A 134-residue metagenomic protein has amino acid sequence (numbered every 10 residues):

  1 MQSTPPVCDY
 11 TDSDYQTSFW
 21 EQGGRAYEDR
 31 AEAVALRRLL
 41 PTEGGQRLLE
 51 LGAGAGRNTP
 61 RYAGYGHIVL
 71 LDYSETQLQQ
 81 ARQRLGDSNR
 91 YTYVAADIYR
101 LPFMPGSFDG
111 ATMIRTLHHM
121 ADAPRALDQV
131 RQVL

Functional and structural regions predicted by a protein language model:
M1-E43, Q77: Conserved class I S-adenosyl-L-methionine
G45-R47: Nucleotide donor/acceptor-binding cores
L49, A53-R100: Class I SAM-dependent methyltransferase SAM/SAH-binding core
P60, A121-R125: Short N-terminal helix/helix-N-cap motif within the alpha/beta-hydrolase-1
T112: A conserved beta-strand element that flanks and buttresses the S-adenosyl-L-methionine
R115-T116: Short catalytic micro-motifs in class I SAM-dependent methyltransferases
P124-L134: A short glycine-rich, Lys/Arg-flanked "PGG" loop and its adjoining helix->strand segment in the class I
